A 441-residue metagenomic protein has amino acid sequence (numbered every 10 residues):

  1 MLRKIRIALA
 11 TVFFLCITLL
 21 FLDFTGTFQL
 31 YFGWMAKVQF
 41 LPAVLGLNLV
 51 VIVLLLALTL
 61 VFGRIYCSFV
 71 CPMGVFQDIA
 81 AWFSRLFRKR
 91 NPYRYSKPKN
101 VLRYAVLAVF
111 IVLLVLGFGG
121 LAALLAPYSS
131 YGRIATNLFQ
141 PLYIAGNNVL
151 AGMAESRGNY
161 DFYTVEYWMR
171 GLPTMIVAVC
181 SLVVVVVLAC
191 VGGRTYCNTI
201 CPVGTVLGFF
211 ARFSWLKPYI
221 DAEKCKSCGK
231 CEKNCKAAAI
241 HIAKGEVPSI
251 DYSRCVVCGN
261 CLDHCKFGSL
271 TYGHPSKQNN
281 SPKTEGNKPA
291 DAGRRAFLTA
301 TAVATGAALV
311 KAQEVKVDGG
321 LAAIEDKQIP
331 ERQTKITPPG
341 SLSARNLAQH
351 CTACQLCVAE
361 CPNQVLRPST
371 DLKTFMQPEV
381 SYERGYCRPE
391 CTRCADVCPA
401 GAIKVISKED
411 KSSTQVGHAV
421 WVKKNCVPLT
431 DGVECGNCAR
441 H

Functional and structural regions predicted by a protein language model:
M1-R254, G259-H441: Non-ligating segments of multi-cofactor redox enzymes
